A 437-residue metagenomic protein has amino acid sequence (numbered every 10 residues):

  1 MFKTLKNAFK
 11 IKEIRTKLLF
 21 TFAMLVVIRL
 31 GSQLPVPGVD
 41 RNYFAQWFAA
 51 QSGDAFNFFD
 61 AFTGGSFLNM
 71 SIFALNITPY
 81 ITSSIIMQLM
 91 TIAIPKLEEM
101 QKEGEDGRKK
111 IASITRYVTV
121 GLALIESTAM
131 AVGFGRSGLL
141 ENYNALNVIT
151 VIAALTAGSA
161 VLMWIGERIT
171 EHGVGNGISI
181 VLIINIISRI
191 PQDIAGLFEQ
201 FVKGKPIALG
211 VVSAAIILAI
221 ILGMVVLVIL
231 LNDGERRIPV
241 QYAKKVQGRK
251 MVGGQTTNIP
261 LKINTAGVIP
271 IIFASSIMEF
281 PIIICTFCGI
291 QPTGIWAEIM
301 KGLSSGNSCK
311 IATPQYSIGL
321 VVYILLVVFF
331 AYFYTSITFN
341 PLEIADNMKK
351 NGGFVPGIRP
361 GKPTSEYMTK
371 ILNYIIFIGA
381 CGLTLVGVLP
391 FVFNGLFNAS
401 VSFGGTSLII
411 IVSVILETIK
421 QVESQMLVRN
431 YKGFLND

Functional and structural regions predicted by a protein language model:
M1-Q101, E105-D437: N-terminal cationic and glycine-rich segments that engage phosphates or anionic surfaces
